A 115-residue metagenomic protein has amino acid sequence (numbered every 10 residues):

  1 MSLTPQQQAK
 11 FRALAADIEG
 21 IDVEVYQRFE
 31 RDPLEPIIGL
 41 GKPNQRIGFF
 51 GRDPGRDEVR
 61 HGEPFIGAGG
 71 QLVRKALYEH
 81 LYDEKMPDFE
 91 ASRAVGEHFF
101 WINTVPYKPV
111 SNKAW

Functional and structural regions predicted by a protein language model:
S2-W115: A polyanion-binding, active-site-adjacent surface
